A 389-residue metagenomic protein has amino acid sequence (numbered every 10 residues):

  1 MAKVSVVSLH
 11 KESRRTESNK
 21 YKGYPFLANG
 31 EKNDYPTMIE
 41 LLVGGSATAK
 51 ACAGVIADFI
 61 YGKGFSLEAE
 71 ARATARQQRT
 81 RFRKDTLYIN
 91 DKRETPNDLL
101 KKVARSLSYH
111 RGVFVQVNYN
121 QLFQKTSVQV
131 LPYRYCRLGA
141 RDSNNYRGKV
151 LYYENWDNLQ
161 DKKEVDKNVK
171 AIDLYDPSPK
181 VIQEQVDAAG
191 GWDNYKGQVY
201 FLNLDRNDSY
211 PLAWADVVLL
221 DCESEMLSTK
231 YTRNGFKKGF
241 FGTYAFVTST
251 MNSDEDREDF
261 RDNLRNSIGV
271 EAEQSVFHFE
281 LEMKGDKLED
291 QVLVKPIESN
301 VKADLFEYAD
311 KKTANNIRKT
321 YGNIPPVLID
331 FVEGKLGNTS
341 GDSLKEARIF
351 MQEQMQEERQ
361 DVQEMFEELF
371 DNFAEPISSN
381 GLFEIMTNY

Functional and structural regions predicted by a protein language model:
A2-K50, G54, D58-G64, T80-K284: Structured, contiguous alpha/beta core segments that scaffold functional sites
G30-A47, V247-D256, G285-N316, N338-E358 (+1 more regions): Extended, non-catalytic structural segments that build the interaction scaffolds of large macromolecular assemblies
A47, I56, I60-Y61, E70 (+4 more regions): Hydrophobic/aromatic-lined pockets within catalytic cores
V103, L107, S249, T320-Y321 (+2 more regions): Generic structural signal for hydrophobic core residues of well-folded globular domains
V115-Y119, G239, L328-G334, N380-E384: Short coil/turn segments at secondary-structure boundaries
Y146-D166, K170-D173, D256-T339, E364-I377: Long amphipathic alpha-helical segments
A347, E353-M355, Q360, E364-T387: Alpha-helical oligomerization segments
